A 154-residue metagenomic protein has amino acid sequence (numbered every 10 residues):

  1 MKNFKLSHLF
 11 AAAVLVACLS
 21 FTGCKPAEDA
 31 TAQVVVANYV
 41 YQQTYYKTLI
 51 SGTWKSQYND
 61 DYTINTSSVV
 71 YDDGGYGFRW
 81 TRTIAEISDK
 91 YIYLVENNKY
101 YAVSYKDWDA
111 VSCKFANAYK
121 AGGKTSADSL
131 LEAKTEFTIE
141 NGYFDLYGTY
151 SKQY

Functional and structural regions predicted by a protein language model:
K2-A11: Bacterial N-terminal signal peptides that target proteins for export
N3, A17-L49: Bacterial Sec-dependent N-terminal signal peptides
C24, K55, T83-A85, F137 (+1 more regions): Serine/threonine-rich, low-complexity intrinsically disordered segments
V35-K55, T66, G148, Q153-Y154: N-terminal helix-cap/turn-to-beta initiation motif at the start of protein domains
Q57-S68, D72-T135: Contiguous, well-ordered beta-strand patches that form the walls/edges of small beta-barrel/beta-sandwich domains
K134-D145: Short, exposed beta-strand-loop hairpins at the edges of beta-sheets in extracellular/periplasmic proteins
